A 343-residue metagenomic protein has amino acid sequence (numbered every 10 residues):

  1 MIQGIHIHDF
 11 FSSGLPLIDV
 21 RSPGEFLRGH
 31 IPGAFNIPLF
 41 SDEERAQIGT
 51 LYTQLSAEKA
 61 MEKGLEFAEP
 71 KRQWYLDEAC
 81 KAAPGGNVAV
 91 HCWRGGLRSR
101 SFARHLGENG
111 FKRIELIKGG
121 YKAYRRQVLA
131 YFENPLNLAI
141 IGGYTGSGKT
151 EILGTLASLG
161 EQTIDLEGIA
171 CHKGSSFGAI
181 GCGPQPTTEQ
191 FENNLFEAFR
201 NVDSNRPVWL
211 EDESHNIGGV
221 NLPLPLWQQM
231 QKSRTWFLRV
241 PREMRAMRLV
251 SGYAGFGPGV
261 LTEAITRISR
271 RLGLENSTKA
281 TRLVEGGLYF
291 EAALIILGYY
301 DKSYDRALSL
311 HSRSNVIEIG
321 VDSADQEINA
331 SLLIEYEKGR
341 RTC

Functional and structural regions predicted by a protein language model:
M1-P32, A60, L129-E133, L138-G142 (+1 more regions): Flexible, polar/low-complexity N-terminal or interdomain linker segments that lie immediately upstream of folded
F11-A83: Positively charged, proline/Ser/Thr-rich regional signature most characteristic of the Rhodanese/CDC25-like
I18, F35-I37, E115, A139 (+3 more regions): Hydrophobic/aromatic beta-strand patches that form the interior of the parallel beta-sheet core in alpha/beta enzyme
E62-K118: Catalytic cysteine-centered active loop of the rhodanese-like fold, especially the PTP/DSP P-loop
L97-R98, A139-S158: Glycine-rich phosphate-binding P-loop
R113-L129, V250, L261-A264: Long, charge-dense
S158-Q229: Conserved nucleotide-sensing/catalytic segment adjacent to the nucleotide-binding pocket in NTP-handling enzymes
Q229-T235, R239-C343: Conserved NTP phosphate-binding and transfer environment spanning the P-loop NTPase/kinase superfamily
